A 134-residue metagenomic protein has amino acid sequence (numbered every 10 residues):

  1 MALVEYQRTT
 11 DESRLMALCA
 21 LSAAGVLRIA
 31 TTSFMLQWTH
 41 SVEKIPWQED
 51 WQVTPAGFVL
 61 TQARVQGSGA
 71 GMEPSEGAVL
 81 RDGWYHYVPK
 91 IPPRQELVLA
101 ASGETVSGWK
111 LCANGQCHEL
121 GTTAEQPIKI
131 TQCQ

Functional and structural regions predicted by a protein language model:
M1-T9, L15-A24: Sec-dependent N-terminal signal peptides of Gram-negative exported proteins
E5, D50, W84-H86: Intrinsically disordered, low-complexity N-terminal regions enriched in serine/proline/glycine with scattered basic
Q7, Q37, Q48, Q52 (+6 more regions): Residue-identity detector for glutamine
D11, Q52, A56, K90-P92: Short linear sequence elements within intrinsically disordered, low-complexity coil regions
S13-M16, S33, Q48, D82: Short, surface-exposed beta-edge/turn micro-motifs
L21-G69, P74: N-terminal secretory signal peptides
E73-Q134: Mature, soluble, non-transmembrane domains
